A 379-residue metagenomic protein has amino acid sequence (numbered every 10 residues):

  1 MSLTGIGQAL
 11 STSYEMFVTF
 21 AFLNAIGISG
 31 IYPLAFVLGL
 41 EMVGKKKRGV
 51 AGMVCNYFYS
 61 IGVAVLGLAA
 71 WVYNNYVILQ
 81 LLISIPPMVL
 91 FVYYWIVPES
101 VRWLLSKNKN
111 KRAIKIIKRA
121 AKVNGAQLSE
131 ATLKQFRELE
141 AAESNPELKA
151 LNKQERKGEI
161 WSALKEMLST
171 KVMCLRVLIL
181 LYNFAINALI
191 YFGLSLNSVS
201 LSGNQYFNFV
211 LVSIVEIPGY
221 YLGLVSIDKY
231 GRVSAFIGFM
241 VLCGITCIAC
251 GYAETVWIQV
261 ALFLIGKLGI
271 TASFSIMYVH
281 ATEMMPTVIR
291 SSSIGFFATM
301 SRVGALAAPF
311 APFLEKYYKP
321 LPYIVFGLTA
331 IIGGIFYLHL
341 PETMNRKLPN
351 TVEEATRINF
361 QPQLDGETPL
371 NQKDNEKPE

Functional and structural regions predicted by a protein language model:
G7-Q8, N24, I31, Y94 (+3 more regions): MFS-fold secondary transporters
A9, S13, A25-P33, A188 (+2 more regions): Small-residue-rich segments within alpha-helical transmembrane domains of MFS-like 12-TM solute carriers
L10-E15, G27, Y73-N74, A253-E254: Helix-breaking motifs and short loop linkers at transmembrane-helix boundaries and internal kinks in secondary membrane
S13-F20, I78-Q80, I258-F263: Short hydrophobic/alpha-helical segments at membrane-entry points of transmembrane helices in Major Facilitator
F20-Y57: Cytoplasmic helix-loop-helix junction between adjacent transmembrane helices in 12-TM secondary transporters
A21, N56, F184-N187, S195-G366: C-terminal transmembrane bundle
Y73-L151, G327-G366: Central mid-sequence intracellular linker of multi-pass
V123-L196, S200-L201, Q361-E379: Flexible cytoplasmic loops linking transmembrane helices in multi-pass membrane transporters
